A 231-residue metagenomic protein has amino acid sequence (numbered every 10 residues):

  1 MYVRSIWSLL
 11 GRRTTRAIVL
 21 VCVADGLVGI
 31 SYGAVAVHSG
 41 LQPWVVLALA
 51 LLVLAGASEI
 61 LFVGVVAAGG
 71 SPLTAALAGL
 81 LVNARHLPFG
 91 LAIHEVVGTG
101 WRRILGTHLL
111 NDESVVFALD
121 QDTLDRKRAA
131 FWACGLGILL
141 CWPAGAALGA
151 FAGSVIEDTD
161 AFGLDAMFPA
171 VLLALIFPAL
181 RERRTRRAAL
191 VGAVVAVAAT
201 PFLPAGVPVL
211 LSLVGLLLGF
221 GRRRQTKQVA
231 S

Functional and structural regions predicted by a protein language model:
M1-V53, G64-L73, L77, Q228-S231: Helix-loop-helix hairpins and the membrane-proximal interhelical loops of multi-pass alpha-helical transport proteins
Y2, L77-A161, D165: Helix-loop-helix junctions within the multi-pass membrane cores of secondary transporters/permeases
R4-T14, A36-P43, A67-G70, E95-T99 (+3 more regions): Short juxtamembrane and helix-loop transition motifs at transmembrane-helix boundaries in membrane proteins
V19-C22, G26, L47, L51-L52 (+7 more regions): Residue-level signature of the transmembrane alpha-helical core of multi-pass small-molecule transporters
L27-S31, W44, A55-F62, R85-H86 (+2 more regions): Transmembrane helix boundary and interhelical junction motifs in multipass membrane proteins
L54-S58, L81-P88, V171-I176, A196-A198 (+1 more regions): Alpha-helical transmembrane segments and their membrane-interface exit regions
L87-V96, V116-D122, A174-R181, G219-S231: C-terminal ends of transmembrane helices
R126-L211, L218: Membrane-embedded alpha-helical modules
